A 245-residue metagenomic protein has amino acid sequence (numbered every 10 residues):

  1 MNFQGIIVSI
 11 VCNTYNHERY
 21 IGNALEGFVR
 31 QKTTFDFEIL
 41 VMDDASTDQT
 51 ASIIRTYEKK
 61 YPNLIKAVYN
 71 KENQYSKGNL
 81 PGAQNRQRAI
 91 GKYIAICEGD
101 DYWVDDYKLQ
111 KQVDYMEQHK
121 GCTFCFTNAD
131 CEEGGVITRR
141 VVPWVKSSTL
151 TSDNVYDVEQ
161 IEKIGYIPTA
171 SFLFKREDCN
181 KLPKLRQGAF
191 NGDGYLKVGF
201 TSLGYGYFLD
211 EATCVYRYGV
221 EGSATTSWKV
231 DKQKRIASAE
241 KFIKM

Functional and structural regions predicted by a protein language model:
I6-S9, E38, Y195: Cell-envelope/extracellular polymer assembly enzymes that use nucleotide-activated donors
Y20-G22, D48-Y57: Acidic helix N-cap motif at the loop->helix transition within catalytic regions of sugar-transfer enzymes
E26-D36: Short, acidic, metal-binding catalytic loop of nucleotide-sugar glycosyltransferases
D43-S52, E72, E98: A conserved acidic beta->alpha catalytic loop
N70-I90, K111: Glycine-rich, basic loop-to-helix element that forms the pyrophosphate-binding segment of sugar-nucleotide handling
I94: Short aromatic/hydrophobic "clamp" motif used to bind/position activated sugar donors
D106-R140: Conserved donor NDP-sugar-binding/catalytic core segment of glycosyltransferases
T127, W144-V230: Conserved nucleotide-sugar donor-binding catalytic segment
